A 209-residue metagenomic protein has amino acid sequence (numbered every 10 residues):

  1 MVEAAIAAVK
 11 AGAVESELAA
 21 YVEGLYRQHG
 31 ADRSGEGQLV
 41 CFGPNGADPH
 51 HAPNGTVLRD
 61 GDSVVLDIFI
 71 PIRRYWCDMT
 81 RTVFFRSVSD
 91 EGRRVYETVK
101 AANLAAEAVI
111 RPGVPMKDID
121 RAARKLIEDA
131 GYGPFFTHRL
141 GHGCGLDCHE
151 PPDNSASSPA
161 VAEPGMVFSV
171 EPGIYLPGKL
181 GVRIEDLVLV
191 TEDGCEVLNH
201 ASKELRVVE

Functional and structural regions predicted by a protein language model:
M1-E209: Active-site neighborhoods and metal-handling regions in enzymes and metal-associated proteins
